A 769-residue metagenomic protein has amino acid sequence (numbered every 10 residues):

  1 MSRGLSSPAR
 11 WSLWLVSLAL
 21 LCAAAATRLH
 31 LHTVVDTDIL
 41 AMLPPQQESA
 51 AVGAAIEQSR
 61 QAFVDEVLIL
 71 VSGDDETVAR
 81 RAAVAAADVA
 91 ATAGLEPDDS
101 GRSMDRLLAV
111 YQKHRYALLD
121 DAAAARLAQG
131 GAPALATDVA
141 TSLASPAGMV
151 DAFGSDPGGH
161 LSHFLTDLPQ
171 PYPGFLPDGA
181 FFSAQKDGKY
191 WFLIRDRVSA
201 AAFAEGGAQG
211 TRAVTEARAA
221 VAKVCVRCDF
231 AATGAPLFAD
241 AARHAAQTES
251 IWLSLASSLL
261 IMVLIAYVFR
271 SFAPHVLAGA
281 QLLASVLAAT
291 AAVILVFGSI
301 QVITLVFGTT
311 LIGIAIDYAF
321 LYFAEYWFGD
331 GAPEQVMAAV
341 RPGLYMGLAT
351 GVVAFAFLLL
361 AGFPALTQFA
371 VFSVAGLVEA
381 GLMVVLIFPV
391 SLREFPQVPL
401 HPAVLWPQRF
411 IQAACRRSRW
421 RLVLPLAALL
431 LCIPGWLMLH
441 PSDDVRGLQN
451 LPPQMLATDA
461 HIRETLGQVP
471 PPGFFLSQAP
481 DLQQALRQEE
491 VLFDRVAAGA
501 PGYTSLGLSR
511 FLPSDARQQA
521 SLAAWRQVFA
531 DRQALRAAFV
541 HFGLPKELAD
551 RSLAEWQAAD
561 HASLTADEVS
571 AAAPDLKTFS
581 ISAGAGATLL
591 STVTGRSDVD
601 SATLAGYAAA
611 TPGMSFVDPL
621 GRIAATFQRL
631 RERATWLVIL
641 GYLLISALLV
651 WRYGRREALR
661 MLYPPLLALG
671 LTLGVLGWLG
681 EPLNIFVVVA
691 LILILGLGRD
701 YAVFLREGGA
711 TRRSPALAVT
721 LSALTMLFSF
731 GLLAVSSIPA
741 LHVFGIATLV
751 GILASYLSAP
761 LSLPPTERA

Functional and structural regions predicted by a protein language model:
M1-T37, P389-V445, P760: Signature of alpha-helical transmembrane segments and their immediate interfacial
T27-D74, Y172-F181, L321, R419-L422 (+3 more regions): Solvent-exposed, non-transmembrane loop/terminal regulatory segments of multi-pass membrane proteins
S103-D196, A241, L508-L589: Extracytoplasmic
V150-Y267, S271-F272, Q557-V650: Extracytoplasmic
H275-L321, A658-A702, G731: Hydrophobic transmembrane alpha-helices and their membrane-interface caps in long multi-pass transport proteins
L295, L305, L311-W327, R341 (+5 more regions): Transmembrane alpha-helices and their membrane-interface boundaries in multi-pass membrane transporters and channels
G329-A361, G708-S737: Pore- and gate-forming transmembrane helices of large, multi-pass membrane proteins
W420-H541: Juxtamembrane segments of multi-pass membrane proteins
